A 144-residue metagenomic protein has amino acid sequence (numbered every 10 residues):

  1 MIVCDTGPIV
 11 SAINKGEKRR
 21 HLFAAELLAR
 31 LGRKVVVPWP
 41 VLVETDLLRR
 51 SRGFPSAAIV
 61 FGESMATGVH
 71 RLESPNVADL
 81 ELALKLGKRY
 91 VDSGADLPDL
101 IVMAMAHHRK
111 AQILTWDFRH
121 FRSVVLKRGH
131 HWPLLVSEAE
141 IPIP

Functional and structural regions predicted by a protein language model:
M1-V37, R50-E63, R128, E140-P144: Short, well-structured N-terminal submotif of metal-dependent ribonuclease cores
C4, V36-V37, S74, L97 (+1 more regions): Short beta-strand scaffold positions
L31-V35, V69-R71, H108-Q112: Short active-site oxyanion
V41, D79, I101-V102, R119-F121: Alpha-helix capping/helix-boundary segments
V43-D46, L84: Amphipathic alpha-helical segments within well-ordered protein domains
V69-Y90: Acidic catalytic patch
L72, M103, R109-P144: Acidic, PIN/NYN-like endoribonuclease modules and their adjacent C-terminal/linker elements
